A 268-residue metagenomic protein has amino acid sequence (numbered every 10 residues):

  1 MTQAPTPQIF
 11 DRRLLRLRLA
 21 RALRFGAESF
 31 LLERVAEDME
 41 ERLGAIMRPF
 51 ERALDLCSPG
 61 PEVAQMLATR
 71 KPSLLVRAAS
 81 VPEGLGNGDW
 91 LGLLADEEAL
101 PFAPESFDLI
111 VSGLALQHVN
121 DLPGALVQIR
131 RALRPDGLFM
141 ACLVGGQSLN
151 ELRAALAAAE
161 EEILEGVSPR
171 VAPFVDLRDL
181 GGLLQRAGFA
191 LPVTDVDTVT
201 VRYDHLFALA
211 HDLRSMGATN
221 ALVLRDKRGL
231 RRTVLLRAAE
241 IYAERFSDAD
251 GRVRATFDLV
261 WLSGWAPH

Functional and structural regions predicted by a protein language model:
M1-A20, T69-P72, S80-E83, N87-G88 (+2 more regions): Short, low-complexity, intrinsically disordered N-terminal peptides in bacterial proteins
M1-F50: Class I SAM-dependent methyltransferase Rossmann-like catalytic core, especially the SAM/SAH-binding loop
I9-A22, F50, L56-L67, T233 (+2 more regions): Functional cleft and adjacent loop/helix regions within the main domain that mediate ligand binding or catalysis
E40, G44, A187, D204-H268: C-terminal lobe and adjacent flexible extensions of AdoMet/dcAdoMet transferase-like proteins
E40-L109, N120-V127: Class I SAM-dependent methyltransferase SAM/SAH-binding core
L114-Q117: Short catalytic micro-motifs in class I SAM-dependent methyltransferases
P123-L138: A short glycine-rich, Lys/Arg-flanked "PGG" loop and its adjoining helix->strand segment in the class I
M140-H205, M216-V223, R228: Conserved catalytic/acceptor-binding region of the Class I
